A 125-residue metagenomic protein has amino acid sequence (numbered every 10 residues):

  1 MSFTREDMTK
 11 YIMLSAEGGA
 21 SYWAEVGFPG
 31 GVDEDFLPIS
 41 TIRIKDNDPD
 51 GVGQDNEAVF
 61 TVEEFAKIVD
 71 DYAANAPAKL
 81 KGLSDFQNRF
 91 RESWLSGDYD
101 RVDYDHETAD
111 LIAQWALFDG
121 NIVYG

Functional and structural regions predicted by a protein language model:
M1-V123: Long, non-globular targeting/processing and low-complexity regions
